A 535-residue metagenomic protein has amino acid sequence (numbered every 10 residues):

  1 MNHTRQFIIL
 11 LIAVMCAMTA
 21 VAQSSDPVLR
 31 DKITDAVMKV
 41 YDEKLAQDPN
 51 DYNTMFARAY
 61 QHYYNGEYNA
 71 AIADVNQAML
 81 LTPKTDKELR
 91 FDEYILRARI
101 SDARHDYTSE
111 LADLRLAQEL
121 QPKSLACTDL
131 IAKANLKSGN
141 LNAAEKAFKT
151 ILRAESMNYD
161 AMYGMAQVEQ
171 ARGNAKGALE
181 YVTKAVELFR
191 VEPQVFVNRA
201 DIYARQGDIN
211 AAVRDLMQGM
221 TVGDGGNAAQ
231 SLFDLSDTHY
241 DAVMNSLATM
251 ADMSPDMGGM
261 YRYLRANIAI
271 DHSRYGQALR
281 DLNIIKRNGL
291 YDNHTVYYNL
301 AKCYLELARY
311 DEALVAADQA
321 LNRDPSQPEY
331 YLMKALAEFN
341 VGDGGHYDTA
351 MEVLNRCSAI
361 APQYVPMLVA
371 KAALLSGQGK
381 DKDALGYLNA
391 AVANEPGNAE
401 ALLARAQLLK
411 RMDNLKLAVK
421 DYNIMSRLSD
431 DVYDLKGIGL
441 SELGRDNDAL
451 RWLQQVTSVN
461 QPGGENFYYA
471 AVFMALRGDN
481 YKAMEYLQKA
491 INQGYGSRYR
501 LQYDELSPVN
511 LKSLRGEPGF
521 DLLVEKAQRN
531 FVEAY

Functional and structural regions predicted by a protein language model:
A20-N76, L80-D92, Y535: N-terminal leader/linker segments that initiate helical-solenoid repeat arrays
Q47, L81-T85, L120, A154-E155 (+10 more regions): Structural marker of alpha-solenoid helical repeat scaffolds
Y52-N53, D86-K87, F91-D92, L125-A126 (+11 more regions): Helix-start (N-cap) detector for alpha-helical repeat units in TPR-like alpha-solenoids, especially tetratricopeptide
A57, L89-D92, L96, L130 (+11 more regions): Canonical tetratricopeptide repeat
Y64, L96, A103, K137-S138 (+10 more regions): Register position in tetratricopeptide repeats
V213, G226-Q230, V243-L247, G259-A269 (+6 more regions): Alpha-helical protein-protein interaction modules
